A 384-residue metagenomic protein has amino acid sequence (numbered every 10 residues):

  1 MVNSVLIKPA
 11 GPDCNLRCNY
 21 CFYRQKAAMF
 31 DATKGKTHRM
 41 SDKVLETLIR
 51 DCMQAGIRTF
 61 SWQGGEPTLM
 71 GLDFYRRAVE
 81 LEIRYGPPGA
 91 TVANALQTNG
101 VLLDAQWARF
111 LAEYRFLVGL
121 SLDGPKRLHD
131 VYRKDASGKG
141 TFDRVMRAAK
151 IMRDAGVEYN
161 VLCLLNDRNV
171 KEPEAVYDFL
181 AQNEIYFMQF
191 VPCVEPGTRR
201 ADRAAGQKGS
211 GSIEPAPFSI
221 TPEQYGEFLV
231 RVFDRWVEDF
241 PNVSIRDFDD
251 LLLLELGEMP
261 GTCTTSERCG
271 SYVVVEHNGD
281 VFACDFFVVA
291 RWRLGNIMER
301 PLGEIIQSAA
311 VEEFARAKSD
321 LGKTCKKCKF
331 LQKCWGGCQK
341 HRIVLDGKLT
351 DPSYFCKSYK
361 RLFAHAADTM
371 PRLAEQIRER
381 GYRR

Functional and structural regions predicted by a protein language model:
S4-S41: Canonical Radical SAM [4Fe-4S] cluster-binding loop centered on the CxxxCxxC motif and its immediate flanking residues
P9-R17, E66, C269, C325-K327 (+1 more regions): Cysteine-centered iron-sulfur cluster-binding motifs in ferredoxin-type domains/subunits of redox enzymes
T33-H38, V131-K139, L345: Short glycine-enriched, charge-decorated loop/helix-capping segments at active-site entrances that position
L45-R50, Q54-S61, M70-Q207: Radical SAM/AdoMet-radical enzyme domain recognition
D135-D143, K150, D154-T264, R268 (+3 more regions): Radical SAM enzyme [4Fe-4S]-AdoMet core and its adjacent flexible, acidic and glycine-rich loops/tails across
H277: Short, ordered coil/turn segments that flank beta-strands lining enzyme active or ligand-binding pockets
V288-R384: Flexible mid-to-C-terminal extensions adjoining Fe-S/redox cofactors in radical SAM and related proteins
